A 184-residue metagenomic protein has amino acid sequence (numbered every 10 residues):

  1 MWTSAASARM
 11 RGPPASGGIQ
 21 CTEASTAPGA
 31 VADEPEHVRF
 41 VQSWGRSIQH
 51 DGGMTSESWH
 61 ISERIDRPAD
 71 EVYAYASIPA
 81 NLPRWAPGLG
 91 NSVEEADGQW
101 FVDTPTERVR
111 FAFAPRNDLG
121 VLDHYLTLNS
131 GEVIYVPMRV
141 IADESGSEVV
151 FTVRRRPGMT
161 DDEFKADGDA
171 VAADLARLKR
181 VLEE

Functional and structural regions predicted by a protein language model:
W2-R11, S16, C21, S25: Low-acidity, Ser/Thr- and Arg-rich intrinsically disordered low-complexity segments
G12, G17-G18, G29, G45 (+1 more regions): Residue-identity detector for glycine
V38, Q42-V93: Hydrophobic ligand-binding cavity/cleft-lining segments
S58-H60, E107-R110, E132-P137: Short, surface-exposed coil-to-beta transition loops
A69, A114-D118, V140-E148: A short, structured loop/turn motif at beta-sheet edges
E71-A76, L82, W100, F113 (+3 more regions): Hydrophobic pocket/interface hotspot
E94-F101, N117-Y125: Short, hydrophobic/aromatic-rich segments at coil-to-beta transitions
Y125-E184: Beta-strand/loop substructures that line and gate deep hydrophobic ligand-binding cavities in soluble
